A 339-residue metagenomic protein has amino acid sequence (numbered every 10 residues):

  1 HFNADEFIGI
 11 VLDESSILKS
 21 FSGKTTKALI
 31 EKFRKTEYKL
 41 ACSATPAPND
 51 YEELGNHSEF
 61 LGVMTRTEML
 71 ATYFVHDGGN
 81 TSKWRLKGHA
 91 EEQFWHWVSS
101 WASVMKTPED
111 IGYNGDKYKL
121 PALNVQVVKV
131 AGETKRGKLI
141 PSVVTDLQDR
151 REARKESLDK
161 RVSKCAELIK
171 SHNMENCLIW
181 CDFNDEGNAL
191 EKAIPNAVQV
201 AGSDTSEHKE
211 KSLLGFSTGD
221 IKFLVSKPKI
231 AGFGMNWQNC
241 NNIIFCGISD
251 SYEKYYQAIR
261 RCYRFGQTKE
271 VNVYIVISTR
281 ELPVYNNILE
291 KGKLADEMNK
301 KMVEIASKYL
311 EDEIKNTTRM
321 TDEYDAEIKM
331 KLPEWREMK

Functional and structural regions predicted by a protein language model:
H1-G9: Conserved helix/coil segment N-terminal to the catalytic DExD/H
I8-G9, E53-N56, M235-I248, V271-I275: A short beta-strand element within the Helicase C-terminal
G9, I17, T26-E109, Q267: Conserved P-loop NTPase motor "coupling/switch" region that bridges the ATPase
S15-K19, P46, A231, I244 (+2 more regions): Catalytic acidic motif of RecA-like/P-loop NTPases
L70, H76-A153: Interdomain helical connector at the RecA1-RecA2 junction of SF1/SF2 helicase-like NTPases
A153-D182, A189: Conserved interdomain hinge at the start of the Helicase C-terminal
L178-W180, N188-E191, P195-A231: Conserved helicase ATPase core of P-loop NTP-dependent helicases/translocases
D250-M338: A conserved SF2-helicase RecA2
